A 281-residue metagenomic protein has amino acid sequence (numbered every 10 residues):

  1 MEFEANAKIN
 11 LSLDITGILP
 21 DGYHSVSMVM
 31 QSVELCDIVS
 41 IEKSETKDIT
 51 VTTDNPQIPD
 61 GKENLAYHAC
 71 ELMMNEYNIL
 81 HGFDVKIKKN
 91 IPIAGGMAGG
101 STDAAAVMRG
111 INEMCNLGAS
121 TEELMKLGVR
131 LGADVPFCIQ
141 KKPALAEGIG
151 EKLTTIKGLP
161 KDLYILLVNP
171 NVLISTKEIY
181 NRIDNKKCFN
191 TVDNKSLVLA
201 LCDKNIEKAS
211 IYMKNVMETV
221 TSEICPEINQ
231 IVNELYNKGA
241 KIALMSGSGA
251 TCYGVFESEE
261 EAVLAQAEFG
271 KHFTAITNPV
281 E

Functional and structural regions predicted by a protein language model:
M1-G95, E113-M125, N169-V172: ATP-binding N-lobe of GHMP and related small-molecule kinases
E2-E4, S12-D14, I18-M28, L117-I242 (+1 more regions): ATP-dependent small-molecule kinase catalytic core of the GHMP/sugar-kinase superfamily and closely related
E45-P59, V107, D203-K214: Short, basic/glycine-rich phosphate-binding loops at helix/coil junctions that contact nucleotide phosphates
T50-V51, M97, T176-N181: Short, charged, solvent-exposed linker or helix-capping segments at domain edges/interfaces that act as flexible hinges
G61-L65, G99-T102, E123, K238 (+1 more regions): An amphipathic alpha-helix/helix-turn recognition signal
K86-C115, A133, A240-F256: Glycine/serine-rich anion-binding loops at beta->alpha junctions that coordinate negatively charged ligand groups
